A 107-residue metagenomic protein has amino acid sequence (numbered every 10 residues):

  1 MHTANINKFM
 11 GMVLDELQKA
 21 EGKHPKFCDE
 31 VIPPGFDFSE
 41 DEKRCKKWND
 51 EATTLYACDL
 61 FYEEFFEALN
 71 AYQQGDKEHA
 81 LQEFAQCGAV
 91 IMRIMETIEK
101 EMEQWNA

Functional and structural regions predicted by a protein language model:
M1-A107: Flexible "arm" and connector segments at domain edges
